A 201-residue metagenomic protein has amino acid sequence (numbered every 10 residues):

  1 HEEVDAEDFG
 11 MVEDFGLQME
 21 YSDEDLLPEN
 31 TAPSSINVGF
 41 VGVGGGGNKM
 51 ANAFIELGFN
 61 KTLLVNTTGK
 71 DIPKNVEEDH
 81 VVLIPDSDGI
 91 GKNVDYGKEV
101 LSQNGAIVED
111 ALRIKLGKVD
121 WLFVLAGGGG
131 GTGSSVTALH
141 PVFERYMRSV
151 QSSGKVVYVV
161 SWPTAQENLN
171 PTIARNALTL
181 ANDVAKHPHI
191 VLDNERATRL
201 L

Functional and structural regions predicted by a protein language model:
H1-L201: Tubulin/FtsZ superfamily GTPase core signature
